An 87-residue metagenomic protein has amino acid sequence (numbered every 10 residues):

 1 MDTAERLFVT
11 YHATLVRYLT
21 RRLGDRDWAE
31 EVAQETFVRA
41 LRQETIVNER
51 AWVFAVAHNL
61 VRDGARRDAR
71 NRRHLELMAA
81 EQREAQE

Functional and structural regions predicted by a protein language model:
M1-R17, R21, D27-E30, L41 (+1 more regions): A short, charge-rich alpha-helical start-of-domain segment used by transcription regulators
D2, N71-E87: Acidic, proline/glycine-rich intrinsically disordered inter-domain spacer in sigma factors
Y18, R22, R39, L60 (+1 more regions): Short alpha-helical functional segments enriched in proximate histidine and acidic residues
E31-V38, V47-N59: Structural recognition of an alpha-helix C-terminal capping motif at a helix-to-coil junction
R39, E44, R73: Flexible, active-site-adjacent loop/turn segments at secondary-structure boundaries
N48, A55-L77: Arg/Lys-rich amphipathic alpha helix in sigma70-family domain 2
